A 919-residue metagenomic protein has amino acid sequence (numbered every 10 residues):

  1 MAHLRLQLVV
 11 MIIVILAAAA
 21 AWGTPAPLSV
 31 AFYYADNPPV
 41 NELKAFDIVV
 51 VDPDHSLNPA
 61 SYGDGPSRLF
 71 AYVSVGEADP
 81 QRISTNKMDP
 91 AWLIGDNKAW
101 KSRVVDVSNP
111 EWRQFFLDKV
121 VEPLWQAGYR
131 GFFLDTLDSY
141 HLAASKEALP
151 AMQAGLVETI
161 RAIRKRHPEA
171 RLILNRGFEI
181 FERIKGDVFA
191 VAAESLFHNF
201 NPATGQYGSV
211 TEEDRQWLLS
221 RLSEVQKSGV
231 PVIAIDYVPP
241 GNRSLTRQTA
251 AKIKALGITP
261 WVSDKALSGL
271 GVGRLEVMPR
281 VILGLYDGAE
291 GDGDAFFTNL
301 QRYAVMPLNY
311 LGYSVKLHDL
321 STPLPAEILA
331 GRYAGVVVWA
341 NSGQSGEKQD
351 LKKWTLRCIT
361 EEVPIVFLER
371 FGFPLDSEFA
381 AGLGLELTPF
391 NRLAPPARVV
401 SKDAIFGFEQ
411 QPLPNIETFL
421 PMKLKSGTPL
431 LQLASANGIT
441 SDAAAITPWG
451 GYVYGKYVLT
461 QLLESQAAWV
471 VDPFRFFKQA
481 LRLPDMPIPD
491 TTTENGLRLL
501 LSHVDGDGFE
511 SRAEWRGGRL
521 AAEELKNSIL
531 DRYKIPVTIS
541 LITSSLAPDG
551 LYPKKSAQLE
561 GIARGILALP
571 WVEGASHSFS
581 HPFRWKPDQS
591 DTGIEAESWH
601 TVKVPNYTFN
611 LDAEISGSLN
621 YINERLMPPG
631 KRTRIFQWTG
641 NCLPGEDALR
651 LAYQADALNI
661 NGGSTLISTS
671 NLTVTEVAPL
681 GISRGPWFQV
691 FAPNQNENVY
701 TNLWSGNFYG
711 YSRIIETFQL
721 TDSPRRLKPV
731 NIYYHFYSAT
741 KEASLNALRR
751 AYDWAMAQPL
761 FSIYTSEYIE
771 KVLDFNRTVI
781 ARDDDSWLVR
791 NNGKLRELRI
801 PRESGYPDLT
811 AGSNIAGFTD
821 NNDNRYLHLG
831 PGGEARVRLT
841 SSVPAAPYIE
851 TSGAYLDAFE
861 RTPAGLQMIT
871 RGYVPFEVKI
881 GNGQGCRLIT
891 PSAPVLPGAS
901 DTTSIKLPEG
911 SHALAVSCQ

Functional and structural regions predicted by a protein language model:
Y33-D47, D54, G293-L375, D505 (+1 more regions): Helical hinge/lid and interdomain linker segments adjacent to catalytic or ligand-binding clefts that mediate domain
G76, L463-W571, E614, L619-N641: Active-site beta->alpha N-cap acidic-glycine motif
G95-S108, E361, L368, G372-E378 (+4 more regions): Metal-dependent polysaccharide deacetylase catalytic core of the NodB/CE4 family, i.e., the active-site-bearing domain
Q226-P239, L483-A513, L530, F609-D612 (+4 more regions): Catalytic grooves of carbohydrate-active enzymes
T259-E276, S314-S321, A480-E494, E524 (+5 more regions): C-terminal domain-boundary segment and adjacent tail
S268, F367, W754, P759-Q919: Non-catalytic C-terminal accessory domains or segments of carbohydrate-active enzymes
V277-M278, Y310, Y333, V363-P364 (+1 more regions): A glycine-centered loop/beta-turn motif at secondary-structure junctions
Q344-P412: A glycine-rich, often tryptophan-bearing local segment used as a flexible ligand/cofactor-contacting loop or short
